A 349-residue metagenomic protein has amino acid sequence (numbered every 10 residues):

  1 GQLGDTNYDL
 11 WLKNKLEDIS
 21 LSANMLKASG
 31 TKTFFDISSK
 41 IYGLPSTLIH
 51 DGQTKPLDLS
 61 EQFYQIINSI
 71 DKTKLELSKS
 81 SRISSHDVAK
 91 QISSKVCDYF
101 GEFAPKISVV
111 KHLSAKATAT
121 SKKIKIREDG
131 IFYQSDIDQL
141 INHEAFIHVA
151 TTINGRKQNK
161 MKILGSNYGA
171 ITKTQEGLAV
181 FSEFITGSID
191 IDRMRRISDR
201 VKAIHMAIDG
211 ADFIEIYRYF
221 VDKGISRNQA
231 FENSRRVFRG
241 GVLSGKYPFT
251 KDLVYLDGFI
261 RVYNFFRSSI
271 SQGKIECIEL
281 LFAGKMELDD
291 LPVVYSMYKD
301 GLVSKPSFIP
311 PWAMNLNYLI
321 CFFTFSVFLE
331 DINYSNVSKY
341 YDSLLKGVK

Functional and structural regions predicted by a protein language model:
Q2-F132: Contiguous, non-catalytic segments that form substrate-binding/exosite surfaces or channel walls
K13, H86, Q139, K173-E176 (+3 more regions): Conserved structured core elements
S94-F103, V149-Q158, F181-D192, S268-S271: Secondary-structure boundary elements
A117-K123, A150-G155, F231-R235: Active-site-adjacent bridging/hinge elements
S135, A150-Q175: Post-HEXXH active-site segment of zinc metalloproteases
I137-A150: Short alpha-helix carrying the canonical HExxH Zn2+-binding catalytic motif
G165-I204, G258: Post-HExxH zinc-binding segment in Zn-dependent metallohydrolases
R193-V348: Conserved alpha-helical "signature site" that marks functionally important helical segments or helix/loop junctions
